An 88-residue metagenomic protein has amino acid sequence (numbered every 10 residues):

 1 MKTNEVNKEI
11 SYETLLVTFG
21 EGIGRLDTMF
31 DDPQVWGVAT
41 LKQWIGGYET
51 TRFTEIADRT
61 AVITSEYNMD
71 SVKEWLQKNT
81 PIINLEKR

Functional and structural regions predicted by a protein language model:
M1-V6, R52-F53, K87: Short amphipathic beta-strand and strand-loop transition segments with alternating hydrophobic
V6-D31, W36: N-terminal acidic leader/helix
L15-F19, I63, L85: Short beta-strand element of the conserved SAM-dependent methyltransferase core
G24, T51-F53, I82: Assembly/interface hotspot detector across virion components, adhesins/toxins, and nucleic-acid enzymes
T28-M69: Acidic, low-complexity, intrinsically disordered interaction modules
Y48, L76-N79: Alpha-helix boundary/capping residues
N68, V72-L76: Acidic, low-complexity intrinsically disordered segments
P81-R88: Conserved short beta-strand edge segments in small beta-sheet-based binding/regulatory domains
